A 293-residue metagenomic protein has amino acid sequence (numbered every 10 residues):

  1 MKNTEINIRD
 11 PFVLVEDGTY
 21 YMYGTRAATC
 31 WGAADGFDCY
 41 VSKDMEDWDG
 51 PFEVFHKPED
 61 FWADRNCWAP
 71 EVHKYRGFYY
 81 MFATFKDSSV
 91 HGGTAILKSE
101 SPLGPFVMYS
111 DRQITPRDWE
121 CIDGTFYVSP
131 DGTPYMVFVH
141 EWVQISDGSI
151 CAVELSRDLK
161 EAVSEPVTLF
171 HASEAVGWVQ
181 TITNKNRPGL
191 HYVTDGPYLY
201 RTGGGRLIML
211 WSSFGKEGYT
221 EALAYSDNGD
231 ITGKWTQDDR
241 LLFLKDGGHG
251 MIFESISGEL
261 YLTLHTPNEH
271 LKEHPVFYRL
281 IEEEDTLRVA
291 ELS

Functional and structural regions predicted by a protein language model:
M1-S293: Carbohydrate-active catalytic/glycan-binding domains of CAZyme proteins, especially the secreted or lumenal ectodomains
